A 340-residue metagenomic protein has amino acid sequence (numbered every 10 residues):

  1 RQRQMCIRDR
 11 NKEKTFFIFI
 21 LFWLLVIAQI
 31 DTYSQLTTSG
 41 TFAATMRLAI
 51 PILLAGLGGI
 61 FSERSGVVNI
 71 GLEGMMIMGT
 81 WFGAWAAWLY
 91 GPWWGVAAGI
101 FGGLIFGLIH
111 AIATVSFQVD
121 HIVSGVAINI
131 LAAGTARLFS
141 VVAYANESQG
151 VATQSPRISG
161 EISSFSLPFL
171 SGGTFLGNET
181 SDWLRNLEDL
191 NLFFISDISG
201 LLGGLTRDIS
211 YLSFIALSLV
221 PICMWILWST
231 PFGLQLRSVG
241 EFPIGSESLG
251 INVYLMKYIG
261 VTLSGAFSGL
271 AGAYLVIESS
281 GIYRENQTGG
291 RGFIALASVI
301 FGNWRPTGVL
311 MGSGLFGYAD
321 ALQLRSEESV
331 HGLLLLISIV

Functional and structural regions predicted by a protein language model:
Q2-I7: Short, small-residue-biased leader/transition segments that mark boundaries at the very start of proteins
E13-L53, L57-S65, L201-L202: Helix-loop-helix hairpins and the membrane-proximal interhelical loops of multi-pass alpha-helical transport proteins
S34-A44, L227, P231-G233, V261-A297 (+1 more regions): Inter-helical junctions in multi-pass inner-membrane proteins, predominant in energy-converting antiporter-like
G40-L89, W94-V96, F101-I122, I300-W304: Single transmembrane alpha-helix segments in multi-pass membrane proteins
F61-F82, V96, V115-I128, Q235 (+4 more regions): Short, non-helical or kinked segments that cap or interrupt transmembrane helices
I112, S116-Y144, S148-S163, A216 (+2 more regions): Pore- or pathway-lining transmembrane helices of multi-pass membrane proteins that form conduits for solutes/ions
A133-L227, V330-S338: Transmembrane helix-bundle core of multi-pass membrane transporters and related energy-transducing complexes
G204-I282, P306, M311: Helix-loop-helix "hairpin" substructures at the membrane interface of multi-pass membrane proteins
